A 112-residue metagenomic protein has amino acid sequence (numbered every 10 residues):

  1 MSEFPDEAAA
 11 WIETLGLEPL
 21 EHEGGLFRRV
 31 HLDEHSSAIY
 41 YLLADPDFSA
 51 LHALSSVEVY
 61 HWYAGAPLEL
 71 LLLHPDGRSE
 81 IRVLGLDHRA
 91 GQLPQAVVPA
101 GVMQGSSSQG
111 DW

Functional and structural regions predicted by a protein language model:
M1-V97, G105-W112: Non-catalytic, conserved peripheral segments adjacent to functional cores
